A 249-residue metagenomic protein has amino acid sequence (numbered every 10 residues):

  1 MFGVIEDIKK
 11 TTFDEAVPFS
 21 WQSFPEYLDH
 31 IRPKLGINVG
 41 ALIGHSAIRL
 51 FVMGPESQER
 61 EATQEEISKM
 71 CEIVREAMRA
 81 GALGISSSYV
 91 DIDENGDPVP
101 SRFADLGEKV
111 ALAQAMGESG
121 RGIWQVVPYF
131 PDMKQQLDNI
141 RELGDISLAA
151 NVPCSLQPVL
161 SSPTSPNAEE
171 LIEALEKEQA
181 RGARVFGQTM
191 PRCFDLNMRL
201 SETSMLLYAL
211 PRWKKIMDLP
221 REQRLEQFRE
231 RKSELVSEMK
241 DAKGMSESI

Functional and structural regions predicted by a protein language model:
M1-S20, F24-L28, L35, S46-I48 (+7 more regions): Polyanionic/metal-chelating signatures
V39-I43, I85-S87, G122-V126, C154-P158 (+1 more regions): Hydrophobic faces of well-ordered beta-strands that scaffold small-molecule active sites in alpha/beta enzyme cores
H45-R49, V90-I92: Short connector loops/turns at beta-strand edges and beta->alpha or beta->beta junctions
V52-P55, G96-P98: Short acidic, glycine/proline-rich loop/turn micro-motifs
E76-D138: Divalent metal-binding pocket/active-site signature
